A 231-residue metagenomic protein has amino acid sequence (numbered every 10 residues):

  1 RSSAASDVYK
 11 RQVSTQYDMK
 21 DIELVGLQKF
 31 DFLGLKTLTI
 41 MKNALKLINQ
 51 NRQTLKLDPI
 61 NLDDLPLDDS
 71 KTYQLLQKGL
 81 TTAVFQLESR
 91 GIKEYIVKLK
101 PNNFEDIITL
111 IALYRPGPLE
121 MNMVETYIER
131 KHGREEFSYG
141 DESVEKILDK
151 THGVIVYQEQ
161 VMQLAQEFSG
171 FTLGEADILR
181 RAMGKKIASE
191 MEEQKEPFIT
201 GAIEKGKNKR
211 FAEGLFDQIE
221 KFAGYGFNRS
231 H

Functional and structural regions predicted by a protein language model:
R1-A5: Extracellular interaction modules
S6-G226: Mg2+-dependent phosphoryl-transfer active-site scaffold
H231: Active-site pocket-lining segments that scaffold enzyme catalytic pockets across diverse folds
